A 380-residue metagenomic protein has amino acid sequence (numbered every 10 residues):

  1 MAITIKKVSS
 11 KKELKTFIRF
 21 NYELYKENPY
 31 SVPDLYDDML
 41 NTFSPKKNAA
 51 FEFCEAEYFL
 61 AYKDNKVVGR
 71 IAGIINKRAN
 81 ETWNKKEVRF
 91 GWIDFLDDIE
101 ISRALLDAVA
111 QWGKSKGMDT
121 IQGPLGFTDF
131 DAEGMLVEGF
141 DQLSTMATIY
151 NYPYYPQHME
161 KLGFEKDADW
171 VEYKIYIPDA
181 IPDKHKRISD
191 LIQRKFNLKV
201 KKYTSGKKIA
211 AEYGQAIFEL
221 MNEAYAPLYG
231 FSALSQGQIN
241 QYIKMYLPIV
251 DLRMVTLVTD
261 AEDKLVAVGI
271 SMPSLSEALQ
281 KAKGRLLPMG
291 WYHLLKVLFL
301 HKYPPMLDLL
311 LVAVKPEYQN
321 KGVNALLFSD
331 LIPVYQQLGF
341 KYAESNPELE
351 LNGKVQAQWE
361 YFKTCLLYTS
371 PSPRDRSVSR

Functional and structural regions predicted by a protein language model:
A2-F43, A110: TRNA-binding/sensing appendages of the translation machinery
I3, I149-Y229: Acyltransferase donor/substrate-recognition loop-hinge adjacent to the catalytic core
L14, K77-N80, D129-D131, A180 (+6 more regions): Flexible loop/turn segments at secondary-structure boundaries
L24-Y58, K63, G73-E81, A216-L310: A conserved beta-strand-loop-helix scaffold within acyl/acetyltransferase catalytic domains
E81-G163, A282-Y361, C365: Acyl-donor binding region in acyl/amide transferases
Y368-D375: Conserved small/polar residues in nucleotide/adenosyl-binding loops
S379-R380: Hydrophobic alpha-helical segments, chiefly the membrane-spanning helices and signal/signal-anchor peptides
